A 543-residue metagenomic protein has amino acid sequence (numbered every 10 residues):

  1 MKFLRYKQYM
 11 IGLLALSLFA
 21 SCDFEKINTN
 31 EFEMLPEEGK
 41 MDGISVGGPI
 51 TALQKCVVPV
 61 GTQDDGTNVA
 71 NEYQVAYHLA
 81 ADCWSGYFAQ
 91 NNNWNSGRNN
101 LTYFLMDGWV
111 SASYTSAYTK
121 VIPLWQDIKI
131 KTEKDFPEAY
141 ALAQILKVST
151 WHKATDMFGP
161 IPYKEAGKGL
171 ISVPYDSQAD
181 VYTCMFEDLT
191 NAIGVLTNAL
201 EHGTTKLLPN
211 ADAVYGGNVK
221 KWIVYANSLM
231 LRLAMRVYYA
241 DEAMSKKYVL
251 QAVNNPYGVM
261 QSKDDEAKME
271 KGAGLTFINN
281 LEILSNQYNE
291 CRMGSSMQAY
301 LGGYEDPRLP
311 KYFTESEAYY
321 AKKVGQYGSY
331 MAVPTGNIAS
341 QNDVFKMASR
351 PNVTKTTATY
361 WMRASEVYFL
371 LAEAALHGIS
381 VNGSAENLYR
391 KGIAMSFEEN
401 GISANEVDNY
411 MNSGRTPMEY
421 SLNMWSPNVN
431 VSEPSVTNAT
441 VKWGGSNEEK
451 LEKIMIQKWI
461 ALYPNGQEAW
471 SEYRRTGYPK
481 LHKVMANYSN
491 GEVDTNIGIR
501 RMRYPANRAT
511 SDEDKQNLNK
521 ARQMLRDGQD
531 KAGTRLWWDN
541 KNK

Functional and structural regions predicted by a protein language model:
M1-A20: Sec-dependent bacterial lipoprotein signal peptides
L4-Q8, A372, I454: Gram-positive Sec-dependent secretion signals
C22-S85, P479, G491-K543: Membrane-proximal, proline-rich intrinsically disordered regions
T29-E31, A348-S349, V431-V436: Short acidic (Asp/Glu) and glycine-rich catalytic loops that position anionic groups and cofactors
K40-I44, Q90-N405, G444-L451, Q457: Structured, solvent-exposed acidic/aromatic patches
G66-A70, F313-E315, G466-R475: Short coil/turn segments at secondary-structure boundaries
S403-K543: C-terminal functional modules
